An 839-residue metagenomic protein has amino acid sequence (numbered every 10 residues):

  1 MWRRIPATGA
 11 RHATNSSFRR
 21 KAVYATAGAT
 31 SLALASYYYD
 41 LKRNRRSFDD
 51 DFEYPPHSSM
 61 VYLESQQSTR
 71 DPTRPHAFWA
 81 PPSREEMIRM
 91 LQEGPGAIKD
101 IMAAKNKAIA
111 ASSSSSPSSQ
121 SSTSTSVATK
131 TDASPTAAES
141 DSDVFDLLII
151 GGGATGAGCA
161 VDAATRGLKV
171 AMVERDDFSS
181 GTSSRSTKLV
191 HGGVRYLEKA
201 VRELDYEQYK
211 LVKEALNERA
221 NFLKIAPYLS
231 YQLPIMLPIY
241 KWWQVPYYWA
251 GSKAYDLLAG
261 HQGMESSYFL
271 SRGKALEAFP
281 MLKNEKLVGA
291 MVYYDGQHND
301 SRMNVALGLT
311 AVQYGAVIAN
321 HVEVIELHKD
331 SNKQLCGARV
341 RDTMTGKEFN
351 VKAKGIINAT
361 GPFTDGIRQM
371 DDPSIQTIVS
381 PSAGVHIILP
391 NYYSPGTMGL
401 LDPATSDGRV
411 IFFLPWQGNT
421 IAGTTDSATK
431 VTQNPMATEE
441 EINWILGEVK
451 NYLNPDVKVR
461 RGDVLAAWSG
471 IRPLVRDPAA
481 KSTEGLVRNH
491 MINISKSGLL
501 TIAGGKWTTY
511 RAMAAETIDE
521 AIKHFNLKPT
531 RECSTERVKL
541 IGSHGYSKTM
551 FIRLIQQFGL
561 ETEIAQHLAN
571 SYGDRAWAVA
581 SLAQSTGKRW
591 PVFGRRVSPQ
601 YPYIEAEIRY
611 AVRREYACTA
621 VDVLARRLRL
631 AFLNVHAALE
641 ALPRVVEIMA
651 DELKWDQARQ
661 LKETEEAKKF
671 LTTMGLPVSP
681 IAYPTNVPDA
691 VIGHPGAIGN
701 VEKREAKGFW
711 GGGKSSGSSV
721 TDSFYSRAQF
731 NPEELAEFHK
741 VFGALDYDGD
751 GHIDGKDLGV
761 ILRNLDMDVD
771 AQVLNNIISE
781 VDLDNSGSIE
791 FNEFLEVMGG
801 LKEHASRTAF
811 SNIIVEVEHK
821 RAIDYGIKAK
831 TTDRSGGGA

Functional and structural regions predicted by a protein language model:
W2-L147, T165: Extreme N-terminal leader/targeting segments of oxidoreductases
M90, I101-A104, A133, A137-A138 (+18 more regions): C-terminal accessory subdomains/tails of enzymes that are appended
D143-F145, M344-G355: Core beta-strand elements of the Rossmann-like FAD/NAD(P) dinucleotide-binding domain in flavoenzyme oxidoreductases
D143-M172: N-terminal Rossmann-like FAD-binding beta1-loop-alpha1 element of flavoenzymes
I149-I150, V351-G361: Short hydrophobic core segments
A164-S186: Glycine-rich FAD pyrophosphate-binding loop
N320-C336: A conserved short coil-to-beta-strand element within the FAD-binding core of flavoproteins
G717-S726, F738-F742, H752-V769, E790-E803: Amphipathic regulatory helices of Ca2+-sensor modules
